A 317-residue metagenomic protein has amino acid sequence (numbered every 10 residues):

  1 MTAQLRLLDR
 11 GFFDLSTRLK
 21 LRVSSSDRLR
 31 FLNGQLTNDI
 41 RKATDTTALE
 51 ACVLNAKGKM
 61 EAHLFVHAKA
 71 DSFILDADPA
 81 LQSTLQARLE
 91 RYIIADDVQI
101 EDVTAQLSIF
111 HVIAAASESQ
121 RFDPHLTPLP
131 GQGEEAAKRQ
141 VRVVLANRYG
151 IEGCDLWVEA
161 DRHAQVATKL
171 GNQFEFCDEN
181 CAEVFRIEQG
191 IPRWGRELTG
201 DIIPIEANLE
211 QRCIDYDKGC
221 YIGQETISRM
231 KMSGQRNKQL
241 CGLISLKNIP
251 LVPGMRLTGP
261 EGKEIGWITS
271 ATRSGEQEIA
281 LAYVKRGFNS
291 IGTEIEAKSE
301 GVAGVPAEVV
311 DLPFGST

Functional and structural regions predicted by a protein language model:
M1-H63, H67: Acidic, proline/glycine-enriched N-terminal capping motif
M1-L8, A51-H63, I93-D96, E134-V144 (+1 more regions): Short amphipathic beta-strand starts and helix->beta connectors
G11-F13, T17-K20, F65-P192: Acidic, low-complexity central loop/insert segments
R22-R28, V112-E118, I244-V252: Short, surface-exposed ligand-recognition loops at beta-strand->loop->(often short) alpha-helix junctions that present
S25, L75, V112-A114, L156 (+4 more regions): Residue-level signal for inorganic ion chemistry
D39-I40, E90-V98, L170-N180, P260-I265 (+1 more regions): A common structural junction motif
K59, L64, I202, N208-I214 (+2 more regions): Glycine-rich, small/acidic residue-mixed loop/short-helix segments
D155-I244: Anionic-ligand-binding alpha/beta catalytic cores of soluble enzymes and soluble regulatory domains that recognize
